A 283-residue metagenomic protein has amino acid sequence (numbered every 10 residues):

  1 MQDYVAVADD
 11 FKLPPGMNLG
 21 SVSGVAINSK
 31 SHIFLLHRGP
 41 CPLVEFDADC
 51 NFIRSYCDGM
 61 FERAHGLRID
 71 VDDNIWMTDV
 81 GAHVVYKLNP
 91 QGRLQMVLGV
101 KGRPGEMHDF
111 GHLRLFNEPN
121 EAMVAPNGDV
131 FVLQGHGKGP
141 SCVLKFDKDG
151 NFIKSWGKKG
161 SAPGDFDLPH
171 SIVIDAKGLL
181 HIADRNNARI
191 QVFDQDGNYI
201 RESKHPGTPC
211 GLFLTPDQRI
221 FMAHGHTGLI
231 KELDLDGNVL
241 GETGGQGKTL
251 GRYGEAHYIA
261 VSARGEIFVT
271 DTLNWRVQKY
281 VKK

Functional and structural regions predicted by a protein language model:
M1-K283: Eukaryotic scaffold repeat domains enriched in small/polar residues
